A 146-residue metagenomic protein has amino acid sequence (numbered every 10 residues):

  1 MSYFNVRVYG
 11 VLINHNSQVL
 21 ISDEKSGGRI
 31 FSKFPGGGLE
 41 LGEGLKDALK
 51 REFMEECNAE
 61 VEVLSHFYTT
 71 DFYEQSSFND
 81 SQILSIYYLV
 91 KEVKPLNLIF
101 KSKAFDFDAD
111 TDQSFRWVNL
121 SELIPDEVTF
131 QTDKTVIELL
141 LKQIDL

Functional and structural regions predicted by a protein language model:
M1-V19, L64, S85, L89: Conserved N-terminal beta-strand and adjoining loop/helix that marks the start of the Nudix/MutT-like hydrolase domain
S2-F4, F31, F78-L84, F107-D112: A generic structural micro-feature
N14-S17, K25, K91-L96, L120-E122: Short loop segments at secondary-structure junctions
S17-E55, A59: Conserved Nudix-box catalytic region and its N-terminal flanking loop in Nudix hydrolases and closely related
R29-S32, L98, K103-L146: Nudix hydrolase/Nudix homology domain
K50, F67-F72, I83: Internal catalytic or translocation cores that form aromatic/hydrophobic pockets or channels for amphipathic metabolites
A59-T69: A short coil-to-beta-strand element that immediately follows conserved catalytic motifs
E74-K101: Active-site-adjacent beta-strand/loop module that shapes the phosphate/pyrophosphate-binding cleft
